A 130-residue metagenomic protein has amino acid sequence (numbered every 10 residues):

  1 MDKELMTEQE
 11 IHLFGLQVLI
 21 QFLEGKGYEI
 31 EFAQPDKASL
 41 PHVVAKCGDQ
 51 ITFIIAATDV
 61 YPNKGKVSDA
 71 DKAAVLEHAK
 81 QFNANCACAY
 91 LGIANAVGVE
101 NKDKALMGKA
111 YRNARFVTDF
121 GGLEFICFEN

Functional and structural regions predicted by a protein language model:
M1-Q34: Acidic-basic catalytic patches of nuclease active cores, encompassing PD-(D/E)XK and other metal-cofactor nuclease
I11, V18, E31-A33, A74-L76 (+1 more regions): Short, flexible coil/linker segments at or flanking structured domains
F14, F22, F32, F53 (+4 more regions): Phenylalanine-focused residue identity feature
P35-S39: Short beta->alpha connector loops
L40-A45: Short acidic loop-to-beta-strand element that houses the catalytic metal-binding Asp/Glu of nuclease active sites
G48-I51, A56-G108: Catalytic cores of nucleic-acid endonucleases
E100, K104-N130: Glycine-rich, aromatic-bearing surface loops/beta-hairpins
